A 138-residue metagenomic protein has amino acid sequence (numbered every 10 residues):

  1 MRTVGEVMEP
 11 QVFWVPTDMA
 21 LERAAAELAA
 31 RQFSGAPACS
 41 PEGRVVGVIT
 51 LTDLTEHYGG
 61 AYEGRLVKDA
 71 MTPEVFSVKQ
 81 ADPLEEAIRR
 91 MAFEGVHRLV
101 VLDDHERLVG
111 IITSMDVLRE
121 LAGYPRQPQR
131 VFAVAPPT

Functional and structural regions predicted by a protein language model:
M1-Q11, T50-S77, A81-V96, D104 (+1 more regions): Tandem CBS (Bateman) regulatory domains
F13-G59: Acidic (E/D-rich), amphipathic helical modules within compact regulatory domains
P16, S40, K79-Q80, D103: Small/polar loops that bind or transfer phosphate-bearing groups
